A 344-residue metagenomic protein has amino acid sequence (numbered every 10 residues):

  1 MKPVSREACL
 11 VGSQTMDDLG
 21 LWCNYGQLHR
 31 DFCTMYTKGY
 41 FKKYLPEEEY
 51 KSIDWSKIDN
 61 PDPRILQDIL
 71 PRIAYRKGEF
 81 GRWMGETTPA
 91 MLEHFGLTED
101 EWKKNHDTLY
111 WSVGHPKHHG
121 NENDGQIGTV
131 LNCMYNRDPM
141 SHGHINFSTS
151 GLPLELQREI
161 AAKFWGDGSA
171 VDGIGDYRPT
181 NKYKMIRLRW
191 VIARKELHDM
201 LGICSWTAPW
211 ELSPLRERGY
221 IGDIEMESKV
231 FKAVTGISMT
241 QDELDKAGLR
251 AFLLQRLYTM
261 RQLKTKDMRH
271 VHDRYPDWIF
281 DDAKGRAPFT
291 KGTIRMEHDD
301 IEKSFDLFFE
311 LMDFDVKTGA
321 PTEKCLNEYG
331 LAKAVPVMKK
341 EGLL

Functional and structural regions predicted by a protein language model:
M1-L344: Extended C-terminal regions of large enzymes
